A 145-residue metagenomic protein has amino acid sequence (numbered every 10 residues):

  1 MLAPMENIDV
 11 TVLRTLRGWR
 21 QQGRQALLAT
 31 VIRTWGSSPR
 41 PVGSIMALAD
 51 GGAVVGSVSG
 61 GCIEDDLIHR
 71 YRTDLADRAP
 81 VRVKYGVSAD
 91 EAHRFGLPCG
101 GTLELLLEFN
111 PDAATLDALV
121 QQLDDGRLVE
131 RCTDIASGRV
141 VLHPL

Functional and structural regions predicted by a protein language model:
L2-L145: Segments forming oxygen-rich coordination pockets for charged ligands
